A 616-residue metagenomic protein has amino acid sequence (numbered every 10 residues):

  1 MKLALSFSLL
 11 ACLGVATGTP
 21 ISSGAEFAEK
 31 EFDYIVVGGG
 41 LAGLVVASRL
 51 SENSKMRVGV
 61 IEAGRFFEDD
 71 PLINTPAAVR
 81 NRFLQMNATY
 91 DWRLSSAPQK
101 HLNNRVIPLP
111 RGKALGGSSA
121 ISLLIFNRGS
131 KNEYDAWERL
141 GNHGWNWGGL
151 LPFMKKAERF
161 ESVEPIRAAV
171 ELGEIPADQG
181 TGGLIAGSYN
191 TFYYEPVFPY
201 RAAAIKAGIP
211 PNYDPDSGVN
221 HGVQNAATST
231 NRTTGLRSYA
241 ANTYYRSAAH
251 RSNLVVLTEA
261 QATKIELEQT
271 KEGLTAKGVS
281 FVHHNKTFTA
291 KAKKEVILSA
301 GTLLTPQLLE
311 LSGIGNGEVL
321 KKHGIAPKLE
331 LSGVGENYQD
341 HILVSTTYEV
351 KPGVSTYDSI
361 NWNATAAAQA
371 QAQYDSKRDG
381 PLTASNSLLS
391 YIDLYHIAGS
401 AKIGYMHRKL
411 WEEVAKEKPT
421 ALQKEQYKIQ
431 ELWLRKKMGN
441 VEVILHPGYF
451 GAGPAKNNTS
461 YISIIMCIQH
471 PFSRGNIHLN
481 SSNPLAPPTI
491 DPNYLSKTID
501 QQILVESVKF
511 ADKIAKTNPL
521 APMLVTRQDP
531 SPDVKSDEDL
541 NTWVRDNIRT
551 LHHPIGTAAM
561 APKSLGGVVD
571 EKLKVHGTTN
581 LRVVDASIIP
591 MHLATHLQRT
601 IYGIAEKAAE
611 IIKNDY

Functional and structural regions predicted by a protein language model:
K2-Y616: N-terminal redox-cofactor-binding region of secreted/periplasmic oxidoreductases
